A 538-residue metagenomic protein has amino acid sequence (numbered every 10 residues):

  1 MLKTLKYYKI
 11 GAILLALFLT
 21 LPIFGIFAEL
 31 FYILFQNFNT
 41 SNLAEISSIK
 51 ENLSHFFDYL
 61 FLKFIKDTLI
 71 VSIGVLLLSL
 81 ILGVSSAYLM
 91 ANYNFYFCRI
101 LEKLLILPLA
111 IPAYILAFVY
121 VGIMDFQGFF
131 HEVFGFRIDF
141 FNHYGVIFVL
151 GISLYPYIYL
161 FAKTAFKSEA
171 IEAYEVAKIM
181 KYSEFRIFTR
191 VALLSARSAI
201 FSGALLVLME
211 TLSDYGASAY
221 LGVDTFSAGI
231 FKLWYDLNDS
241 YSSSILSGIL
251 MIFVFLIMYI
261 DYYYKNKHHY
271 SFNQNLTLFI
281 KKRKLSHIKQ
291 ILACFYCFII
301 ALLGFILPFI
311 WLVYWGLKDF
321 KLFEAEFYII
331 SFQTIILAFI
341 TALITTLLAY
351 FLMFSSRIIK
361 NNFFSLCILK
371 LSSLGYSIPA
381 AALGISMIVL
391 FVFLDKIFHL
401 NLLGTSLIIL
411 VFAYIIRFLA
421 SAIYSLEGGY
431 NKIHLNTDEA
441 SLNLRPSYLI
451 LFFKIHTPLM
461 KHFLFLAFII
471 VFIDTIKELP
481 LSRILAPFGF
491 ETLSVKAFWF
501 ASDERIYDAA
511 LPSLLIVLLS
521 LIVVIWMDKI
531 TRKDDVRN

Functional and structural regions predicted by a protein language model:
T4-S41, F57-K167, S195-Y215, S247-Y262 (+7 more regions): Membrane-water interface segments at the C-terminal ends of transmembrane alpha-helices in multi-pass inner-membrane
I46-F57, V313, L317-F323: A short amphipathic helical element positioned immediately N-terminal to and/or at the very start of a transmembrane
S54-F64, F136-D139, K232-S242, L322-Q333 (+1 more regions): Membrane-interface segments at the starts/ends of alpha-helical transmembrane spans
Y93, F166-A196, V223, I359 (+1 more regions): Short helix-to-coil transition segments within interhelical loops that connect adjacent transmembrane helices
L212-N238, K477-I506: Glycine-rich helix-loop "coupling/hinge" segments at transmembrane-helix boundaries in multipass transporters
S242-S243, S441, A509-A510: Solenoid-repeat scaffolds in large eukaryotic assemblies
Y264-Y296: Flexible interhelical linker loops that connect adjacent transmembrane helices in multi-pass membrane transporters
Y270-K282, T437, I530-N538: Short cytosolic juxtamembrane segments of multi-pass membrane proteins
